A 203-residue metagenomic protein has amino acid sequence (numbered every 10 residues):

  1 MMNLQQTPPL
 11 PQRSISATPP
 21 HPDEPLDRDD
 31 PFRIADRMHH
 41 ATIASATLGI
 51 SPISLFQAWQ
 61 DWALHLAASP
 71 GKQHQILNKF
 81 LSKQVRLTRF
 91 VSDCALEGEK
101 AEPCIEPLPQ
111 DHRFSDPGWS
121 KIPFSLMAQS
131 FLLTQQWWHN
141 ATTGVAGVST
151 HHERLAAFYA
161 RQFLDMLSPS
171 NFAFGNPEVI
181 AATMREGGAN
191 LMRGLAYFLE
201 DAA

Functional and structural regions predicted by a protein language model:
M1-A203: Amphipathic, low-complexity, repeat-rich surface-exposed segments
